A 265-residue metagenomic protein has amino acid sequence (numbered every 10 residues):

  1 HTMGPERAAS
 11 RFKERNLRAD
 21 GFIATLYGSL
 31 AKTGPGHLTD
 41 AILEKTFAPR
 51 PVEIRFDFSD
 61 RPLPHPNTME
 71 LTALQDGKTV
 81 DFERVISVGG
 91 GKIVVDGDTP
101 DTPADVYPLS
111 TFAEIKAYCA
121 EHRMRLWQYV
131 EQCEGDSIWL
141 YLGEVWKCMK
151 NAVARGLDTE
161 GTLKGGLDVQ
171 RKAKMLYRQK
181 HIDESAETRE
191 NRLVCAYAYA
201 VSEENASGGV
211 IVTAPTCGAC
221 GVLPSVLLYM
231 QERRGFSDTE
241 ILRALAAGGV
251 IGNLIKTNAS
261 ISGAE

Functional and structural regions predicted by a protein language model:
T2-T25: N-terminal phosphate-binding or glycine-rich loops at protein starts, especially the Walker A/P-loop of NTPases
G4-A8, T39, A219-L223: Catalytic-loop motifs flanking and including active-site residues across diverse enzymes
R11-R15, T39-T46, L228-F236: A glycine- and small-aliphatic-rich helix-loop capping segment at beta-alpha/alpha-beta transitions that lines
L17-F22, A48-V52, P66-T68, T79-D81 (+2 more regions): Short coil/turn connectors at secondary-structure junctions
G21-F56, R243-E265: A structural-propensity feature for long, helix-poor, extended segments
T46-E184, R192: C-terminal regulatory domains involved in ligand/effector binding and gene-expression control
L140, K150-A264: Accessory "access/gating" subregions that flank catalytic or transport cores
